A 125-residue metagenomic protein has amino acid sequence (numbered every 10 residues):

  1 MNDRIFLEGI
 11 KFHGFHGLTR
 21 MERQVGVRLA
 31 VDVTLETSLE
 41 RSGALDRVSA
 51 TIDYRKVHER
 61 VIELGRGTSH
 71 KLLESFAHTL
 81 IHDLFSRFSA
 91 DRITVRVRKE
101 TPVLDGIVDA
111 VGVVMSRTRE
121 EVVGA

Functional and structural regions predicted by a protein language model:
M1-A125: N-terminal, polar/charged subdomain of small-to-medium soluble alpha/beta proteins
